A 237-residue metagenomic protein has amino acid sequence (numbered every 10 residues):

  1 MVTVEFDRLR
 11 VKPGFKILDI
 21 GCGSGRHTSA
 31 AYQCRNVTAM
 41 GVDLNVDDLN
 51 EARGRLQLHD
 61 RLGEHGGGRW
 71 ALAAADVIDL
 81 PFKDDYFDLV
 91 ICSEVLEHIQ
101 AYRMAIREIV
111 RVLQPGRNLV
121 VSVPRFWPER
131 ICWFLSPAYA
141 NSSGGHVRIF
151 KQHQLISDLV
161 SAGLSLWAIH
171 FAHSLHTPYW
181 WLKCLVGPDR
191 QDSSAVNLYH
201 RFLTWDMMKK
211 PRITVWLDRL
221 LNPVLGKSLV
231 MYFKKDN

Functional and structural regions predicted by a protein language model:
M1-K83, L89-S93, R103-I106, N197-M208 (+2 more regions): Conserved N-terminal segment of class I S-adenosyl-L-methionine
R53-G54, I131-L135, Y179-K183: Short aromatic-enriched loop/helix-cap "lid" or pocket-rim segments at secondary-structure transitions that line
E94-H98: A short His-aromatic
R103-N118: A short glycine-rich, Lys/Arg-flanked "PGG" loop and its adjoining helix->strand segment in the class I
S122-V123, A172: Alpha/beta-hydrolase-fold catalytic nucleophile elbow
P124-R148, S157-D158: Short, glycine-/aromatic-enriched active-site segment of Class I SAM-dependent methyltransferases
H153-H170: A SAM-dependent methyltransferase catalytic signature shared across enzymes that methylate proteins
A168-M207, K227-S228: Conserved catalytic loop of SAM-dependent methyltransferase domains
